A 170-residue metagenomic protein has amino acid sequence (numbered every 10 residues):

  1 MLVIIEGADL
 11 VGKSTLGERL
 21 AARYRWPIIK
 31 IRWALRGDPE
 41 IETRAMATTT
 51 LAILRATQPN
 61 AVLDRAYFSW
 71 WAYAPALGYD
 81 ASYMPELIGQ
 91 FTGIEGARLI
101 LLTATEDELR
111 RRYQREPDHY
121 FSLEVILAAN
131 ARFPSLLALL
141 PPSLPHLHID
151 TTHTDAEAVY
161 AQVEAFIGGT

Functional and structural regions predicted by a protein language model:
L2: Walker A (P-loop) ATP-phosphate-binding motif of ABC ATPase nucleotide-binding domains
I5: Hydrophobic anchor at the beta1->P-loop junction of P-loop NTPases
A8-V11, T15-N60: Conserved substrate/cofactor phosphate-moiety recognition/catalytic segment in nucleotide-dependent phosphotransferases
W26-K30, V62, L99-L101, H146-H148: Conserved beta-strand scaffold positions in the cores of enzyme catalytic domains, especially in NTP/NDP-utilizing
D38-R98: Glycine-rich phosphate-binding loop used to anchor ATP phosphates in small-molecule kinases, encompassing both
Y67-S69, A104-L109, T154: Conserved nucleotide-binding/hydrolysis micro-motifs of P-loop NTPases
G89-L139: A glycine- and Lys/Arg-enriched "phosphate-lid" helix/loop adjacent to the NTP-binding pocket of small-molecule kinases
D118, P134-T170: NTP-dependent small-molecule kinase module
